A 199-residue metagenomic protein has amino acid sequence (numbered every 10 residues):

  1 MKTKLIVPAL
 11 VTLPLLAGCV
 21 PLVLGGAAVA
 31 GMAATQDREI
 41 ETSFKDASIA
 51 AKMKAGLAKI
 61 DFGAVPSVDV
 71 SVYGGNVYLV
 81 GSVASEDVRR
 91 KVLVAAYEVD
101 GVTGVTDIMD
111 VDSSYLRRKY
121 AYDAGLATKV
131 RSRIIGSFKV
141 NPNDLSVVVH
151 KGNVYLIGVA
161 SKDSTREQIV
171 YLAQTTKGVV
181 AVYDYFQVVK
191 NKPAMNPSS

Functional and structural regions predicted by a protein language model:
K2-L5, V11, G18-S199: N-terminal targeting leaders
